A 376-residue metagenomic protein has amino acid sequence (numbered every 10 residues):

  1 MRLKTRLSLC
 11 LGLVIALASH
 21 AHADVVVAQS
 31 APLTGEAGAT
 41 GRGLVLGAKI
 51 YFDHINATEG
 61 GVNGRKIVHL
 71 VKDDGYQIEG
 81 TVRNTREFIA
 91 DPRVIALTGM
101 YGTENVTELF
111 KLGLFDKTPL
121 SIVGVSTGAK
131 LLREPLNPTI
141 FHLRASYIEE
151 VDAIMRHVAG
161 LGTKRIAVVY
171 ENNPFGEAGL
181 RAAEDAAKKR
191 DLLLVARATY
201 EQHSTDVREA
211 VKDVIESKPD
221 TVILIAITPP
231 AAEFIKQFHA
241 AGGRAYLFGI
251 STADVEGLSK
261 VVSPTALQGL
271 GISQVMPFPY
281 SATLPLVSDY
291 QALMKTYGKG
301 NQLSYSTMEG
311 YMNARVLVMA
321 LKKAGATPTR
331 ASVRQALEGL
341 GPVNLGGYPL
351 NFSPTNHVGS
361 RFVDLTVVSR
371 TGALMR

Functional and structural regions predicted by a protein language model:
M1-L9: Bacterial N-terminal signal peptides that target proteins for export
S8-A18: Bacterial N-terminal signal peptides
V26, A39-L46, T58-L131, E201-V207 (+2 more regions): Beta-alpha junction/loop-to-helix N-cap segments that form part of ligand/metal-binding clefts
A28-K49, K72-E79, Y101, V169-E177 (+2 more regions): Extracytoplasmic "Venus flytrap"
T81, H142-R165, E177-A178, D206-R208 (+5 more regions): Hydrophobic alpha-helical segments within soluble ligand-binding/sensing domains
V94-R197, Y246-Q268: Extracytoplasmic ligand/sensor domains, especially the bilobed periplasmic-binding protein
I235-E309, G372-M375: Extracellular/periplasmic periplasmic-binding protein-like sensory domains
T296-T307, V318-M375: Segments of small-molecule ligand-sensing domains
